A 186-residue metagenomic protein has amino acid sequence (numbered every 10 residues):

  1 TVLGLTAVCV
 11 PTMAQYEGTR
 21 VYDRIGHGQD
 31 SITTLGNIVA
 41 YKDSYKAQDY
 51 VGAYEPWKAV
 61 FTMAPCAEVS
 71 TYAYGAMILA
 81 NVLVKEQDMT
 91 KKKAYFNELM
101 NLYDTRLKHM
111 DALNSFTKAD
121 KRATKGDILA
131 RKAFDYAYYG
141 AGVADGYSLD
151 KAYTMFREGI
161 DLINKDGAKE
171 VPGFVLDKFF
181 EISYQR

Functional and structural regions predicted by a protein language model:
T1-C9: Bacterial N-terminal signal peptides
V10-A14: Sec/Tat signal peptide C-region and signal peptidase I cleavage site
Q15-R186: Preference for long, solvent-exposed alpha-helical segments and helix-linker "stalks"
